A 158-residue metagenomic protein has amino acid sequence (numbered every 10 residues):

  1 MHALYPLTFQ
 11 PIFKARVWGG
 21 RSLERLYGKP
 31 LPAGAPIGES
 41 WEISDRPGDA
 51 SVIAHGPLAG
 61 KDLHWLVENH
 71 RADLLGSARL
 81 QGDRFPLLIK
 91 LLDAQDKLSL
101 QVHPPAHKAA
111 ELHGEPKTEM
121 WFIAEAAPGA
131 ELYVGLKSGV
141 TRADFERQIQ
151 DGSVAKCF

Functional and structural regions predicted by a protein language model:
M1-V140: Transition-metal
V140-F158: Active-site glycine-rich loop that binds ribose-phosphate moieties when present
